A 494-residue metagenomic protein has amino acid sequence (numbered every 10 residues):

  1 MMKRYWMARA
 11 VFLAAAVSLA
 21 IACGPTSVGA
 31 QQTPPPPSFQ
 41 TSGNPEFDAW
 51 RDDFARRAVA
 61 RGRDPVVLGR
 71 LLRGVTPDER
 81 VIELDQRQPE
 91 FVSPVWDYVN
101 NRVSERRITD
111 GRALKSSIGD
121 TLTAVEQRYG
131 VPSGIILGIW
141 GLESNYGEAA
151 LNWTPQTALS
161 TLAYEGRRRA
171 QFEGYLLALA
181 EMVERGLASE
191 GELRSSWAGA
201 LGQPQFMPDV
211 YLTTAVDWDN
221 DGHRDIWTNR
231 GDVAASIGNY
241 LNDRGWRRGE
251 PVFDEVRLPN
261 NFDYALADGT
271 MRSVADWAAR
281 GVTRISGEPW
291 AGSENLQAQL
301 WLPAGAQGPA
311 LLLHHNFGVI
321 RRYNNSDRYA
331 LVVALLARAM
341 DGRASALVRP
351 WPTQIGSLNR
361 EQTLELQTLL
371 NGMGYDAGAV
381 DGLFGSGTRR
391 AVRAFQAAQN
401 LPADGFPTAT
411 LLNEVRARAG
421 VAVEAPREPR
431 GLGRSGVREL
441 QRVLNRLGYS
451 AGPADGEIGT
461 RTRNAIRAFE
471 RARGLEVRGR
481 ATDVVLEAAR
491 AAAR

Functional and structural regions predicted by a protein language model:
M2-L13: Bacterial N-terminal signal peptides that target proteins for export
V11-A22: Bacterial N-terminal signal peptides
G24-A30, E148-L151, A163-E165, A178-R185 (+4 more regions): Cell-envelope/ECM-targeting effectors and their regulatory/trafficking segments
Q31-Y129: An acidic, Gly/Ser/Thr/Pro-rich helix-cap/linker signature
F39-Q40, V75-V92, S144-A158, A234 (+3 more regions): Short amphipathic alpha-helical segments at helix boundaries and their inter-helical linkers
D48-A55, P65-L72, G119-T123, S133-L137 (+17 more regions): Extracytoplasmic/secreted envelope proteins and their assembly/folding machinery, especially bacterial periplasmic
R63-L72, P132-G138, E190-S195, D221-D225 (+6 more regions): Surface-exposed patches in mature extracellular/periplasmic domains of secreted proteins
S93-N242, V252-F253: Acidic/His-rich structured neighborhood in mature extracellular/periplasmic domains
